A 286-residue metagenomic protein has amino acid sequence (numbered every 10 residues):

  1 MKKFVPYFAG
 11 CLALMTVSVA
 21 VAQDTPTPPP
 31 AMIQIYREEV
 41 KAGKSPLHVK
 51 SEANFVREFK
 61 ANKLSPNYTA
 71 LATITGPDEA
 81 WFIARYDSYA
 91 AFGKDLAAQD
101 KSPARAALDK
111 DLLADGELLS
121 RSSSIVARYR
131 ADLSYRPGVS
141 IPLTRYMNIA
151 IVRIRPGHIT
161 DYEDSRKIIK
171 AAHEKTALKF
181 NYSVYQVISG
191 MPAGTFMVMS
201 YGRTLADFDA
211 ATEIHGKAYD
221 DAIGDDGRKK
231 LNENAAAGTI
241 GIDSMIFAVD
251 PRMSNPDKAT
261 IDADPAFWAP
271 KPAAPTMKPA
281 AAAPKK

Functional and structural regions predicted by a protein language model:
M1-F4: Positively charged n-region of N-terminal signal peptides that target proteins for export
Y7-F8, A283: Composition-driven detection of intrinsically disordered, low-complexity segments
F8-V17: Bacterial N-terminal signal peptides
A22-K286: Short S/T/G/P-rich N-terminal loop/turn motif that feeds into the first structured element of a domain
